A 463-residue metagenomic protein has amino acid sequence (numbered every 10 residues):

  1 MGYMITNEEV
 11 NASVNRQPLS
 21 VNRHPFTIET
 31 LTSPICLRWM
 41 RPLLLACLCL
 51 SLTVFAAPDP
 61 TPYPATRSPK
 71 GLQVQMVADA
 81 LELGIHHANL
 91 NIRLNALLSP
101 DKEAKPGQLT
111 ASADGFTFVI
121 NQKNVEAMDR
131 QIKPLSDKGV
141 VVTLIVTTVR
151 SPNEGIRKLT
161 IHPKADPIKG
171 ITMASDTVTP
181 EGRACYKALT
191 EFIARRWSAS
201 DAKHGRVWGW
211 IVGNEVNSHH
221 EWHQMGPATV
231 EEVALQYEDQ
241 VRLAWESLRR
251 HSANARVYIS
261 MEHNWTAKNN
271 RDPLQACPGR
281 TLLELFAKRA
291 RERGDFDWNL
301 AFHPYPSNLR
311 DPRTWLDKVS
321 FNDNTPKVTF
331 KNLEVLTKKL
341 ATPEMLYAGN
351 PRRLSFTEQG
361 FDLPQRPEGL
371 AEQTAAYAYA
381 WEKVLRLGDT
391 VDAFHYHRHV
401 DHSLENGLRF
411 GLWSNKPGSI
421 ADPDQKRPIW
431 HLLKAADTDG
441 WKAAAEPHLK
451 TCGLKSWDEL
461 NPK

Functional and structural regions predicted by a protein language model:
P18-L19, P25, L50: Short polybasic linear motifs
P42-T53: Bacterial N-terminal signal peptides
A57-A96: Boundary/entry segment of secreted carbohydrate-active catalytic domains
K70-L72, A88-L90, V142-V146, W210-V212 (+4 more regions): Hydrophobic faces of well-ordered beta-strands that scaffold small-molecule active sites in alpha/beta enzyme cores
L72-E82, F192, R196, R280-K288 (+1 more regions): Short, acidic/polar
H86-R271, S307-N308, H402-N406: Substrate-binding cleft and catalytic face of glycoside hydrolase catalytic domains, especially the flexible beta-alpha
D166-K169, R206, V216, E221 (+4 more regions): Aromatic-rich peripheral "rim/lid" segments of glycoside hydrolase catalytic domains that contact and position glycan
Y186-L189, A194-W197, R206, E232-L370: Noncatalytic carbohydrate-binding groove/subsite architecture in carbohydrate-active enzymes
